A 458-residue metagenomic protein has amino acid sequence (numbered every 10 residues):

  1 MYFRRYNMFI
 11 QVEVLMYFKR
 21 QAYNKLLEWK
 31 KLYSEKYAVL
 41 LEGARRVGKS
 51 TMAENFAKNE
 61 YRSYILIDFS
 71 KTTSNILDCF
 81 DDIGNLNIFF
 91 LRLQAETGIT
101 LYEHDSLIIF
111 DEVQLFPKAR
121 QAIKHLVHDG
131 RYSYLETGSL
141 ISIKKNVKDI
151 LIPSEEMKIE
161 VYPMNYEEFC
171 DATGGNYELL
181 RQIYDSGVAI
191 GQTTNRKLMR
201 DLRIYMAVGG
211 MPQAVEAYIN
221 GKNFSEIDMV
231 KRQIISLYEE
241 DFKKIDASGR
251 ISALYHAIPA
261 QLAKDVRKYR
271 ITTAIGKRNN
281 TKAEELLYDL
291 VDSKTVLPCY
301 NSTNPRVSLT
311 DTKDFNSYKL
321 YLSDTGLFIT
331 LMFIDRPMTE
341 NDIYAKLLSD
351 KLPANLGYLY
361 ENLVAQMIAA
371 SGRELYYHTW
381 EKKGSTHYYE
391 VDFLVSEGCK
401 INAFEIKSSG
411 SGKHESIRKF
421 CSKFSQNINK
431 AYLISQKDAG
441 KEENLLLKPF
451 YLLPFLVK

Functional and structural regions predicted by a protein language model:
M1-L15, K31, Y37, R46 (+4 more regions): A cross-kingdom feature that marks ATP-driven nucleic-acid transaction machinery
Y2-V14, G174-Y360: Interdomain hinge/linker elements that couple catalytic modules in large macromolecular machines
Y17-Y33: Pre-Walker A adenine-sensing motif
L41: Hydrophobic anchor at the beta1->P-loop junction of P-loop NTPases
K49: Conserved lysine of the Walker
K71-H104: Short glycine-rich substrate-engagement loop in P-loop NTPases that contacts/grips substrate
I109, S133-S139, E160: Structural recognition of the conserved hydrophobic beta-strand(s) that form the central parallel beta-sheet of P-loop
H125, S142-K158, C170-G175: Short regulatory helix/loop adjacent to the ATP-binding pocket of P-loop NTPases
